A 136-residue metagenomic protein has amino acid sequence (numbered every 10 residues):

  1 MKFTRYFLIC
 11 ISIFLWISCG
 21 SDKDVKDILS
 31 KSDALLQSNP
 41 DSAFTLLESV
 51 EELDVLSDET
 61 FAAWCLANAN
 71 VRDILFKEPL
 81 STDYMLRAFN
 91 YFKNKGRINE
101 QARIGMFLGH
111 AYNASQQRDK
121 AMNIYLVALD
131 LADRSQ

Functional and structural regions predicted by a protein language model:
M1-F3: N-terminal secretory signal peptides that target proteins for export/translocation
R5-I9, W16-Q136: A "functional boundary" signal
